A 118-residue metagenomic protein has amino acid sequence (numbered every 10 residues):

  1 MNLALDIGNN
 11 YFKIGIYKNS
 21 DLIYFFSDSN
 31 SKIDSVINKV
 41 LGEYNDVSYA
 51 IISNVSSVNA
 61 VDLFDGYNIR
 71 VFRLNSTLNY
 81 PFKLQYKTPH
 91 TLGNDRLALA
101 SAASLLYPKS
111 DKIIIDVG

Functional and structural regions predicted by a protein language model:
M1-I23, A103, Y107-G118: Gly/Thr-rich phosphate-binding beta-strand-loop-beta motif of the actin/hexokinase/Hsp70
I7, S29, I52-S56: Structural motif
I16-K32, L84-P89: Glycine-rich phosphate-binding "P-loop"
D34-Y44: Short amphipathic alpha-helix with an adjacent loop that forms part of the alpha/beta core around
G42-E43, L63-G66, S104-L106, I114-I115: Short, charge-rich binding segments
Y44-L92: Short beta-strand-loop/turn "lid" adjacent to the catalytic site in phosphate-handling enzymes
P81-K112: Conserved phosphate-binding catalytic cores of ATP/NTP-utilizing and phosphoryl-transfer enzymes
